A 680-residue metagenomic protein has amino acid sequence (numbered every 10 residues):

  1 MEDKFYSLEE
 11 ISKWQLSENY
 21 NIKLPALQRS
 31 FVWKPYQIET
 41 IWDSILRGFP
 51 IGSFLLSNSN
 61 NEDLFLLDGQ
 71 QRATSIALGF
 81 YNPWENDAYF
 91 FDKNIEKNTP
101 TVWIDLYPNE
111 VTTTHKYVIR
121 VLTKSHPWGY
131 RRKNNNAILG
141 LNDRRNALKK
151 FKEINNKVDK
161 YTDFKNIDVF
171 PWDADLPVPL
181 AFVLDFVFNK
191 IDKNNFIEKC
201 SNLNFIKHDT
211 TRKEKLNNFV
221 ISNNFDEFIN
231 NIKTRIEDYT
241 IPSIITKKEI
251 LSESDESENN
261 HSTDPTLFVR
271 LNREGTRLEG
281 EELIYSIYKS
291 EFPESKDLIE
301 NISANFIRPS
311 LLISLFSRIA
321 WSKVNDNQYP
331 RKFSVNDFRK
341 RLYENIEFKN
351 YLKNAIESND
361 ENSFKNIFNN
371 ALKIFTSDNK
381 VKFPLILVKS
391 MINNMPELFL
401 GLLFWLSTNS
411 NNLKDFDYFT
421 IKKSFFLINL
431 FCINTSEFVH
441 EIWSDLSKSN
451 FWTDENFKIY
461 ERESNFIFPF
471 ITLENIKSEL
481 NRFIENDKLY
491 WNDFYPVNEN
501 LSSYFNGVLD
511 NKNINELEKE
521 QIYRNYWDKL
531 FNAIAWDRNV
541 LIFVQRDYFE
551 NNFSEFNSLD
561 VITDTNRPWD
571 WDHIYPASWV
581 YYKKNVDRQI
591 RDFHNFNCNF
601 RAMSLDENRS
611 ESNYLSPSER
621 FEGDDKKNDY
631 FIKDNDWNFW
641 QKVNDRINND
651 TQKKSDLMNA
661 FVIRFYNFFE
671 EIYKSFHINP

Functional and structural regions predicted by a protein language model:
E2-E10, W14, N21-V32, E39-S322 (+6 more regions): Basic- and aromatic-enriched surface patches that contact anionic nucleotides/nucleic acids
E18-I22, A26, S59-N61, N231-D255 (+5 more regions): Short amphipathic alpha-helical segments and their helix-coil junctions
F31-Y36, L67, T246-S262, F383-E397 (+2 more regions): Structural motif
R47, L78, T266-R273, I313-D326 (+3 more regions): Short, hydrophobic/amphipathic alpha-helical patches that form generic packing surfaces within helical domains
L55-S59, D487-F631: Betabetaalpha-Me/HNH-type nuclease active-site subdomain
R273-L283, I287-Y288, L413-H440, N585-E611 (+1 more regions): C-terminal, active-site-flanking charged/polar segments
F316-N513: A cross-family structural signal marking well-folded subdomains
D636-K653: Short Fe-S-cluster ligation motifs
